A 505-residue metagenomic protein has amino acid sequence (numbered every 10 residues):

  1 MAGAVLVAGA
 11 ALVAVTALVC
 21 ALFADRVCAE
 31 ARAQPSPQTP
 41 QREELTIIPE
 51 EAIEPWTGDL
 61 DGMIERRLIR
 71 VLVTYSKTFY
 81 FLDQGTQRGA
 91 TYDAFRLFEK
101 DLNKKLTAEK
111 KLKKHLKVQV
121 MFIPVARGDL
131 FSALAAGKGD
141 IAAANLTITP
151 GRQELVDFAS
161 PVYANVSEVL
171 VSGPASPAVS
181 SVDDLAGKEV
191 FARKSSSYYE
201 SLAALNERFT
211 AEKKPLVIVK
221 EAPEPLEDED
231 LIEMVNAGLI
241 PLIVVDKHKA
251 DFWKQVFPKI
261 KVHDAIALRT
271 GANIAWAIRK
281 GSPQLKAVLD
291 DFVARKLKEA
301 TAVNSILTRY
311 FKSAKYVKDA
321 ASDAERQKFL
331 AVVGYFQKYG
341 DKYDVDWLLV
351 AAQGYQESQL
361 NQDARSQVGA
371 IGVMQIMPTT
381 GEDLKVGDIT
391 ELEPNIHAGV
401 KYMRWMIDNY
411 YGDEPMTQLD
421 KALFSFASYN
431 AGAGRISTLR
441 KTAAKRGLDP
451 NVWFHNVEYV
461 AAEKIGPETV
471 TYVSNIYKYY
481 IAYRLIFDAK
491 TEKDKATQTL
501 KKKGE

Functional and structural regions predicted by a protein language model:
L18-Q38: Signal peptide processing junction and immediate N-terminal pro/mature segment of secreted/exported proteins
Q34-I148, Q153-E154, E221-L226, D246 (+1 more regions): Extracytoplasmic small-molecule ligand-binding "clamshell" domains of the periplasmic binding protein/Venus flytrap
P35-E65, G89-D101, G173-Y198, K247-D251 (+3 more regions): Extended ligand-binding regions for polar small-molecule ligands
R70-F79, G85-T107, T147, V166-L226 (+1 more regions): Bilobed "Venus flytrap"/periplasmic-binding protein-like clamshell domains and structurally analogous long
V73-K77, L155-A178, E224-D228, K247-V293 (+2 more regions): Periplasmic-binding protein-like
F98, L134-A135, L185, M234-N236 (+6 more regions): Hydrophobic residues within well-ordered alpha-helices
D129-A136, D140-L155, S201-T210, E233-T270 (+1 more regions): A ligand-binding cleft/hinge motif common to bilobed small-molecule-binding domains
S201-L205, K298-I306, Y316-E505: Catalytic glycan-binding domains that act on GlcNAc-containing polysaccharides
